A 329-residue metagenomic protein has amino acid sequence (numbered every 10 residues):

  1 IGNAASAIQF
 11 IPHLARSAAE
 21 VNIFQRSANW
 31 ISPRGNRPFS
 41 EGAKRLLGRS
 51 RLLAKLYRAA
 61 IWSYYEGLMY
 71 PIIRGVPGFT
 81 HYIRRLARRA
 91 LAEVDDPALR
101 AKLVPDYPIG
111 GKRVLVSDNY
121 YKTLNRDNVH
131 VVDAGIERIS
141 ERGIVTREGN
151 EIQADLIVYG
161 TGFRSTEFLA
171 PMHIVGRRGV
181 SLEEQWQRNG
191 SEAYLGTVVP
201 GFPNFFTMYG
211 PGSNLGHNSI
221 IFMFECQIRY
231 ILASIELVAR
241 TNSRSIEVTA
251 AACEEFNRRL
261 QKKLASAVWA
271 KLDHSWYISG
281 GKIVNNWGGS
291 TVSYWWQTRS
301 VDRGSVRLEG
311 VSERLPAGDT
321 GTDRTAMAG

Functional and structural regions predicted by a protein language model:
I1-E93, V129, I152, S181 (+3 more regions): Rossmann-like dinucleotide-binding core of oxidoreductases
Q9, Y159-R177: Flavin (primarily FAD) binding-site architecture
G75-I83, Y107-N119: Short beta-strand to alpha-helix junction loop
V116-Y121, G176-N204, A265-S275: FAD-binding beta-loop-beta segment adjacent to the flavin cofactor pocket
V129-R147: A conserved short coil-to-beta-strand element within the FAD-binding core of flavoproteins
R147-L156: Core beta-strand elements of the Rossmann-like FAD/NAD(P) dinucleotide-binding domain in flavoenzyme oxidoreductases
E148, T161-G162, Y209: Glycine-rich, N-terminal phosphate-binding loop of Rossmann-like dinucleotide-binding domains
F222-E225, R229-G329: C-terminal active-site-capping segments
